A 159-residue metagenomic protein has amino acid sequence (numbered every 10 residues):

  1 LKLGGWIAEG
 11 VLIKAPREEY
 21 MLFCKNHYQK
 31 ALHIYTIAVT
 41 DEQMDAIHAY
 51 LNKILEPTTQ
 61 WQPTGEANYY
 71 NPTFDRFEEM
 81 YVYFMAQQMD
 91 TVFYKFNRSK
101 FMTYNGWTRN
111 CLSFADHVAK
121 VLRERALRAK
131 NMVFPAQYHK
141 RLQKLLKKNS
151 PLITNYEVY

Functional and structural regions predicted by a protein language model:
L1-T64: Glycine-rich catalytic cores of cysteine/serine-nucleophile enzymes that process amide/ester linkages in cell-envelope
A49, K53-Y159: Activation targets extended, charge/polar-rich intrinsically disordered C-terminal tails
